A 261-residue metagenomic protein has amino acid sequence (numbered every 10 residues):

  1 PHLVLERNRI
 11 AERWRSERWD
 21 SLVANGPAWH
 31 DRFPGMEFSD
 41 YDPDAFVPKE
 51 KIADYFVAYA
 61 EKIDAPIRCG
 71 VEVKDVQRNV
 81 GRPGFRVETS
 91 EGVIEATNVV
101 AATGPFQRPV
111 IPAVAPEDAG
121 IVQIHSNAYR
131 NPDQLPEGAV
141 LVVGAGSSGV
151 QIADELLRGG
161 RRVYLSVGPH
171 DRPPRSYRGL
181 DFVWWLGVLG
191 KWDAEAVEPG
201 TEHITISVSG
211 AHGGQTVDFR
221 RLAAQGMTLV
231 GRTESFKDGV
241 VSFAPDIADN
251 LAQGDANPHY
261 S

Functional and structural regions predicted by a protein language model:
P1, G160-R162, M227: Short phosphate-binding/catalytic loops that engage adenosine nucleotides
P1-H2, G254-S261: Short, intrinsically disordered, charge-balanced linker/junction segments flanking boundaries in proteins
V4, I67, Q123-I124, L229: Conserved beta-strand scaffold positions in the cores of enzyme catalytic domains, especially in NTP/NDP-utilizing
L5, E12-D54, S166-A224, V230-D255: Glycine-rich active-site loop/strand segments that organize a redox cofactor
R9-I10, F106, S148, D171: Conserved Rossmann-like nucleotide-cofactor binding loop
W14, R78, V110-P112, I152-D154 (+1 more regions): Short glycine-/acidic-enriched loop or helix-start segments at secondary-structure transitions that form or flank
D42, P48-K51, T103-L165, L222: Glycine-rich dinucleotide-binding loop and its adjacent helix/turn
D44-Q107, G226, S235-Q253: Feature captures the FAD/FMN-dependent oxidoreductase FAD-binding
